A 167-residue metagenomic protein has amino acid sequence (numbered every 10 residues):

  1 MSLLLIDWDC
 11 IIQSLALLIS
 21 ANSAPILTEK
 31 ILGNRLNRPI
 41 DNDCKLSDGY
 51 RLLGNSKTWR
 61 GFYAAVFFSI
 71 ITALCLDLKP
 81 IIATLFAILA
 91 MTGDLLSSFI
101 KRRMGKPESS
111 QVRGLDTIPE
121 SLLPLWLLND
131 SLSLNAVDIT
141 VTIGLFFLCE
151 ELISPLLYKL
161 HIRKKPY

Functional and structural regions predicted by a protein language model:
M1-T84, M91, L95-L127, S133-Y167: Interhelical loop and helix-boundary elements at the membrane-water interface of polytopic inner-membrane proteins
